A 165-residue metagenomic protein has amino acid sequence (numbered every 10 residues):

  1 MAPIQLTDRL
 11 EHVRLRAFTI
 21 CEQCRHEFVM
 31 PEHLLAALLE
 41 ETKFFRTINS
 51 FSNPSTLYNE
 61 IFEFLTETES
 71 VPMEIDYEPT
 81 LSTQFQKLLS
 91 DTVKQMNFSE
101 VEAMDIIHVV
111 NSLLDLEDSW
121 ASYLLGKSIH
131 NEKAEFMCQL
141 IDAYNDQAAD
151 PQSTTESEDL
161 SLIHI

Functional and structural regions predicted by a protein language model:
M1-L162: Histone-fold recognition with a strong bias for associated Lys/Arg-rich disordered tails
